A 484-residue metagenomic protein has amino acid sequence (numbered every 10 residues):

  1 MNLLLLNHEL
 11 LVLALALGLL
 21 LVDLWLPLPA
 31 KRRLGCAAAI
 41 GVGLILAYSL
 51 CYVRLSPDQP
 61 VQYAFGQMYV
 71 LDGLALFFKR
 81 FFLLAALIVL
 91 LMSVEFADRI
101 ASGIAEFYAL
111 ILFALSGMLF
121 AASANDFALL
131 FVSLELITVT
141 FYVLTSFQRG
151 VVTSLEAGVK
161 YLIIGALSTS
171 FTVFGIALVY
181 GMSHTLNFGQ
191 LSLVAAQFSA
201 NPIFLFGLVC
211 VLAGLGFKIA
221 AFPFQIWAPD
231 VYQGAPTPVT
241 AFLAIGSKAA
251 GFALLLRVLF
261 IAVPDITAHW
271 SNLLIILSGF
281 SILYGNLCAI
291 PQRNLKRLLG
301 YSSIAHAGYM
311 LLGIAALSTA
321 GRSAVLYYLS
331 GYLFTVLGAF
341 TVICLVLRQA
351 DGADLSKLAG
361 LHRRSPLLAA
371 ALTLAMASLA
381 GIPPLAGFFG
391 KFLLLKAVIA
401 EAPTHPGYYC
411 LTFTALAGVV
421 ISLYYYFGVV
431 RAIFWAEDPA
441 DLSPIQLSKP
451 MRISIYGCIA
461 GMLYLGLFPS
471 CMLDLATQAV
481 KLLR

Functional and structural regions predicted by a protein language model:
M1-R484: Alpha-helical transmembrane segments of multi-pass membrane proteins predominantly involved in bioenergetics
